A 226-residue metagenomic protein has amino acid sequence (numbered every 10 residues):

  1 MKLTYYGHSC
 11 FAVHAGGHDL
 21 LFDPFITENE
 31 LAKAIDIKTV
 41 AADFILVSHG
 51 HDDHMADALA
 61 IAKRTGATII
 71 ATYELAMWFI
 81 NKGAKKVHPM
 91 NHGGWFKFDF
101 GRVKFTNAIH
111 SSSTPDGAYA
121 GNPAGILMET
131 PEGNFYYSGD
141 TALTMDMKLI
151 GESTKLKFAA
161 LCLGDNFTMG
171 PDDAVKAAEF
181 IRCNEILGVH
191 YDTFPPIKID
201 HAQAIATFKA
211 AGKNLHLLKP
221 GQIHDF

Functional and structural regions predicted by a protein language model:
M1, K63-T68, G133-F135: Short active-site oxyanion
M1-D19, I26-E30, K97, K104 (+2 more regions): Zn-dependent metallo-beta-lactamase
A12-H51, A56-K63, S111-G117, T141-S153: Pre-active-site segment of Zn-dependent metallo-hydrolases
L21-D23, A42-G50, I70-Y73, Y136-T141 (+3 more regions): Active-site neighborhood of phospho(di)ester-bond hydrolases with catalytic His/Asp-centered motifs
E28-N29, H51-A56, A76-F79, G94-K97 (+5 more regions): Active-site environment of divalent metal-dependent phosphoester hydrolases
A56-T114: Glycine/small-residue-rich loop that forms an oxyanion/phosphate-binding "nest" at active or ligand-binding sites
T68, I80-G94, V175, E179-F226: Binuclear metal-ion centers of metallo-dependent hydrolases, dominated by the metallo-beta-lactamase
S113-E179: Active-site-proximal loop/helix segments of hydrolase catalytic cores
